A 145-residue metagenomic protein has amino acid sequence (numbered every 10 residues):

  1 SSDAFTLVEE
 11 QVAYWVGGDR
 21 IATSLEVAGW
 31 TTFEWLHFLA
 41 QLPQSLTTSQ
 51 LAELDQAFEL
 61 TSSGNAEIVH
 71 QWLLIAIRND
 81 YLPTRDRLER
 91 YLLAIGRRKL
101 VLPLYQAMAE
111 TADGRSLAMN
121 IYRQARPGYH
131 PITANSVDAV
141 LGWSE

Functional and structural regions predicted by a protein language model:
S1-E145: Long, ordered, helix-rich scaffold segments
